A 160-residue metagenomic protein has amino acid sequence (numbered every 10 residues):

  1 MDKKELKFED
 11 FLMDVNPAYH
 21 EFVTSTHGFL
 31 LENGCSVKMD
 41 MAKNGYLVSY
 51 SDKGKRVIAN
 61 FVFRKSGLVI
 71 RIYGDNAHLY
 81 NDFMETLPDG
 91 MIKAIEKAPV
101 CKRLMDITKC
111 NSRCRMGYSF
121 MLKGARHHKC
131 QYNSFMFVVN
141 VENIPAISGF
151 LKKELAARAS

Functional and structural regions predicted by a protein language model:
M1-S160: Charge-dense, helix-prone N-terminal extensions
